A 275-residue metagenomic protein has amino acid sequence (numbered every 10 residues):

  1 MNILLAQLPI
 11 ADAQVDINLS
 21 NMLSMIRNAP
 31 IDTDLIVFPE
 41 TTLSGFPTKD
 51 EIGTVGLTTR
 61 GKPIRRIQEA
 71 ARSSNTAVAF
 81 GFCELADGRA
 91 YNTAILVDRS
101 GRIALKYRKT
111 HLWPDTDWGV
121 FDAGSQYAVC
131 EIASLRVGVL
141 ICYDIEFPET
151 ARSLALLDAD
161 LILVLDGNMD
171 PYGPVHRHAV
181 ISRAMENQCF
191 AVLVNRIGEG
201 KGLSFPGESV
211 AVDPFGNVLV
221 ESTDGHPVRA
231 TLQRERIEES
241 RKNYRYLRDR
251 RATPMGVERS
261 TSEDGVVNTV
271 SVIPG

Functional and structural regions predicted by a protein language model:
M1-Q14, V37, T93, K106-K109 (+2 more regions): Active-site-proximal beta-strand elements of phosphoester/diester hydrolases
N2, I31-D32, R136, D158: Short loop/turn motifs at secondary-structure junctions
L4, I95-V97, L105, V210 (+1 more regions): Conserved hydrophobic/aromatic positions in well-ordered beta-strands
V15, L19, L23-S100, K106 (+1 more regions): Cys-nucleophile CN-hydrolase/nitrilase-fold catalytic domain and related Cys-dependent amidase chemistry that acts on
K62-A79, E146-R229: CN hydrolase (nitrilase-like) catalytic-core segments centered on the catalytic cysteine and neighboring Lys/Glu
L85-L157, M169-H178, S182, E239-R248: Active-site catalytic loop in hydrolytic enzyme cores
V129-E131, R196-G275: C-terminal beta-strand edge segments of enzyme domains
